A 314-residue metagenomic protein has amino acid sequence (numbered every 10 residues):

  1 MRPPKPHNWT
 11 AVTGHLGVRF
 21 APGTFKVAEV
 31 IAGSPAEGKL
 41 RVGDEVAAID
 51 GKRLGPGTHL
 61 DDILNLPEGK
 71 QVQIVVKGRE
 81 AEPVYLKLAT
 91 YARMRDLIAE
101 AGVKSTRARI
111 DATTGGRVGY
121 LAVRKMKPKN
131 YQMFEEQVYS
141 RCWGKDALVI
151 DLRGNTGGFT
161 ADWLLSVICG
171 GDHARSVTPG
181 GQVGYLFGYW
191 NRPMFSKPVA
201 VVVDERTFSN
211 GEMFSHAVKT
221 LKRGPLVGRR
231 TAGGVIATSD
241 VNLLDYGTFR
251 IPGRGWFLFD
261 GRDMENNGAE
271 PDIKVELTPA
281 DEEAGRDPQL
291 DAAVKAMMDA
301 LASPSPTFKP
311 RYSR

Functional and structural regions predicted by a protein language model:
R2-W9, K26-G33, R41-V42, A47 (+5 more regions): Cleft-lining beta-strand/loop regions that shape enzyme active-site pockets
A11-T13: Short, flexible loop/turn motifs enriched in small residues
H15-V27: Short beta-strand-turn/beta-hairpin segments enriched in glycine/proline and small hydrophobics that form edge-strand
R93, F257-A280: Active-site rim recognition segments
G247-F249, M264-E265: Flexible glycine/proline-rich, aromatic-decorated loop/lid segments
P252: A structural signal for short loop-to-beta-strand junctions that line the ligand-binding cleft of periplasmic/secreted
P310-R314: C-terminal, charge/polar-rich interaction regions
